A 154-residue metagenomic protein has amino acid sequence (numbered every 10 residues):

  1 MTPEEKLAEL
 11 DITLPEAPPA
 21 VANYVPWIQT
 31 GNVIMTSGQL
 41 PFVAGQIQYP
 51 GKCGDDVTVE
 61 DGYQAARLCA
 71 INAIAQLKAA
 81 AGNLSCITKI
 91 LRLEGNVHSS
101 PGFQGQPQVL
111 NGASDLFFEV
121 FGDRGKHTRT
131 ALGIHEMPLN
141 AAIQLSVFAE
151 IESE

Functional and structural regions predicted by a protein language model:
M1-E154: Short, polar/acidic, helix-capping and beta-turn segments at strand->helix junctions that line the mouths
